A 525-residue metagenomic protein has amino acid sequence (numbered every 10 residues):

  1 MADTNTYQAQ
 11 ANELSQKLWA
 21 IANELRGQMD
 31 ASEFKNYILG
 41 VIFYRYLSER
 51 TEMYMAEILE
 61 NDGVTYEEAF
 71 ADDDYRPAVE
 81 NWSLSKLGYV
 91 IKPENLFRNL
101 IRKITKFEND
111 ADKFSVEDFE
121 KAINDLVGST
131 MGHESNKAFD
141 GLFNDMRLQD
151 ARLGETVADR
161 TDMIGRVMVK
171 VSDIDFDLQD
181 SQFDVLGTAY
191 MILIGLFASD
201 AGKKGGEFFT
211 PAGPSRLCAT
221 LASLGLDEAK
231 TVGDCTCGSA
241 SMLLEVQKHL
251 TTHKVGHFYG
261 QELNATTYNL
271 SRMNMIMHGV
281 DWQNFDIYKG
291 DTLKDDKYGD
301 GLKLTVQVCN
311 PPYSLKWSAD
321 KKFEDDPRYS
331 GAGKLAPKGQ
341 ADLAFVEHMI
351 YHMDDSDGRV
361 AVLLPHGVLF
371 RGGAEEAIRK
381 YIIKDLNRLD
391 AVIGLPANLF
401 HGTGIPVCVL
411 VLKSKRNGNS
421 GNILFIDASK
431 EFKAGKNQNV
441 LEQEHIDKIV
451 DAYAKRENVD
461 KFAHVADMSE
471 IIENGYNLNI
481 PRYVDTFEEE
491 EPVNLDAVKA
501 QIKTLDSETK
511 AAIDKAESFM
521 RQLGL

Functional and structural regions predicted by a protein language model:
M1-L217, A222, D286-T292, G394-N398 (+2 more regions): Non-catalytic, mostly N-terminal accessory regions of nucleic-acid modification and defense proteins
D3-A9, Y75, D295, G301-L525: A conserved structural/catalytic subdomain of Rossmann-like adenosyl-cofactor enzymes
A198-A201, K254-G256, K433-A434: Short small-residue beta-strand/loop micro-motif enriched in glycine and branched aliphatics
K204-C309, S314-F323, Y329-A332, L343-A344 (+2 more regions): Conserved S-adenosyl-L-methionine
